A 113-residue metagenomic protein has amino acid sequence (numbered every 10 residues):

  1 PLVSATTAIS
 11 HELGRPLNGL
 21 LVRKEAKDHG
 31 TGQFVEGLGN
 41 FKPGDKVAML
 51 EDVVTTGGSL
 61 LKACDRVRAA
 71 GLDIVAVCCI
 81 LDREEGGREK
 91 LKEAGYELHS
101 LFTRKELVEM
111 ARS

Functional and structural regions predicted by a protein language model:
P1-S4, M110: Ordered, amphipathic secondary-structure segments that act as subunit-interaction surfaces in large macromolecular
V3-A48, G58-L61: Short, glycine/charge-rich flexible loops or terminal/linker lids adjacent to PRPP-binding catalytic cores
L61-S113: PRPP-dependent phosphoribosyltransferase catalytic core
